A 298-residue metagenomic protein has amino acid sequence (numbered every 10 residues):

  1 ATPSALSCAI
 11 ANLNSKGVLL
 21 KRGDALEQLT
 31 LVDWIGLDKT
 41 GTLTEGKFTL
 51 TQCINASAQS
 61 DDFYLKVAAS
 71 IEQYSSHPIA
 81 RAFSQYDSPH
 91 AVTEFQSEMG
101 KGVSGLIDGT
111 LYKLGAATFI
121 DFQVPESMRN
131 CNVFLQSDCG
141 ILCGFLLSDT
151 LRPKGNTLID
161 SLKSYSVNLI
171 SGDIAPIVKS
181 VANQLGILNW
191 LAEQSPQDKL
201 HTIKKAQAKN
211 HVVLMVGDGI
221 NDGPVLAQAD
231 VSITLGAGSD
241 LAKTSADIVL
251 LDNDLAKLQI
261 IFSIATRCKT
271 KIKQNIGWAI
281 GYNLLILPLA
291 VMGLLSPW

Functional and structural regions predicted by a protein language model:
A1-A69, A206, V225: Conserved catalytic phosphorylation-site environment of P-type ATPases
T2, D38, S171-D173, A237: Conserved phosphate-coupling serine/threonine residues in phosphotransfer and NTP-handling enzymes
N12-L13, S164, L185, N221-D222 (+3 more regions): Membrane-embedded alpha-helical bundles of multi-pass transporters
G17, I35-G36, W190, S232-T234 (+1 more regions): Short, well-ordered beta-strand core segments
D33, V167, K199-P224: Conserved Lys-Pro-Asp/Glu-containing loop-to-beta segment of HAD-superfamily phosphomonoesterases, centered on
L50-Y165, A175, Q184-Q197: P-type ATPase nucleotide-binding
L158-S180, C268, N283: Substrate-recognition element of Asp-dependent hydrolases with the DxDx(T/V) motif
S171-D173, S195, D218, A242 (+1 more regions): Active-site glycine-centered loops adjacent to acidic/histidine catalytic or metal-binding residues that shape
